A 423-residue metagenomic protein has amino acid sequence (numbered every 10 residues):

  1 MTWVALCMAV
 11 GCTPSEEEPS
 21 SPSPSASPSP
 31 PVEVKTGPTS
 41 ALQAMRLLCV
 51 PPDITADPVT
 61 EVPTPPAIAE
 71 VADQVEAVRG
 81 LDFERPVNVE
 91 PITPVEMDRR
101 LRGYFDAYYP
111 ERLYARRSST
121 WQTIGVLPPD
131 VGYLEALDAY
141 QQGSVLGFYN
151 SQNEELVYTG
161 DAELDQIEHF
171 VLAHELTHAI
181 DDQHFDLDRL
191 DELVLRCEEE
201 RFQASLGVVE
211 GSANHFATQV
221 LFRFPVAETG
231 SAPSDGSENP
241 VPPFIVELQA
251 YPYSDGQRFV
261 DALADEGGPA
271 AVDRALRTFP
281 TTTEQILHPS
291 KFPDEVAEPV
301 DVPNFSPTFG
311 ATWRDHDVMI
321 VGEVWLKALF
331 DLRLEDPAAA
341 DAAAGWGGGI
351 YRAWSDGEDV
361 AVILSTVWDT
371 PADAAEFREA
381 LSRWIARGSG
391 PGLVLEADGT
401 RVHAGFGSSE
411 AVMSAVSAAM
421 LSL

Functional and structural regions predicted by a protein language model:
C12-E16: Bacterial signal peptide processing site
V75, F170-L187, A213-N214: Active-site recognition of the HExxH zinc-binding catalytic motif
E84-F105, L193-E200, G230-N239, F279-T281: Acidic helix-start/capping segments at beta-turn-to-alpha-helix junctions
D98-A115, D130-L156: Catalytic zinc-binding patch centered on the HExxH motif and its immediate surroundings that defines zinc-dependent
L156-A173, A204: Short pre-active-site segment immediately N-terminal to the catalytic Zn-binding motif
D182-A232: Post-HExxH zinc-binding segment in Zn-dependent metallohydrolases
P243-S365: Pan-zinc metallopeptidase signature
G347-L423: C-terminal soluble interaction/assembly domains
